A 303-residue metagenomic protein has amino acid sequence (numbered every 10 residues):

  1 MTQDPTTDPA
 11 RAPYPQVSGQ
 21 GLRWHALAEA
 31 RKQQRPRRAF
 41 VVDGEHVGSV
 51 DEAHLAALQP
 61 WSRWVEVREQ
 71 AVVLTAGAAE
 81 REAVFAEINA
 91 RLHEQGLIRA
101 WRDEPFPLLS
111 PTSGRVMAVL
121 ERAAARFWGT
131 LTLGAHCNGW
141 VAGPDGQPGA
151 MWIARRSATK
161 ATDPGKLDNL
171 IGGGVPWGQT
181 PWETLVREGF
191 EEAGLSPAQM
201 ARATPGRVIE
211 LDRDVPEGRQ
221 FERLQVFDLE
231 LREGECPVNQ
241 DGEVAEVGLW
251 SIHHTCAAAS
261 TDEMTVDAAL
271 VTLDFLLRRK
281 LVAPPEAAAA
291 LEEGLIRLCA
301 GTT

Functional and structural regions predicted by a protein language model:
M1-K166, G173-R187, L195-V238, I252 (+2 more regions): N-terminal leader/linker segments that precede catalytic domains of diphosphate-processing enzymes
E191: Catalytic-pocket segment enriched in acidic/His residues
V238-A268: NUDIX/MutT-family hydrolases
